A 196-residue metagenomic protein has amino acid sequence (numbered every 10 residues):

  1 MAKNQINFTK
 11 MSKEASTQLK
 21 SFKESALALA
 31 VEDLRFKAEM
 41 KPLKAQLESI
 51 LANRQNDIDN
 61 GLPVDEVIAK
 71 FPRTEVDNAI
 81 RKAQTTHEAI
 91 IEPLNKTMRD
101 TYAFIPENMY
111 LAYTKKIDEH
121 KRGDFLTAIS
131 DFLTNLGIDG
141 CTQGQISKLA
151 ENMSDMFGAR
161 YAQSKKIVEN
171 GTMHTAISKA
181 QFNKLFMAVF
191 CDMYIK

Functional and structural regions predicted by a protein language model:
M1-K3, I195-K196: Short intrinsically disordered terminal tails
K3-N7, A103-F104: Eukaryotic intrinsically disordered, low-complexity tracts enriched in Ser/Pro/Thr/Gly and charged residues that serve
Q5-P42: Short, charge/polar-rich alpha-helical segments
L29-N108: Extended alpha-helical coiled-coil "stalk/arm" regions that act as elongated linkers or oligomerization scaffolds
N108-K196: Charged, polyampholytic interaction/assembly segments that form long, compositionally biased interfaces
